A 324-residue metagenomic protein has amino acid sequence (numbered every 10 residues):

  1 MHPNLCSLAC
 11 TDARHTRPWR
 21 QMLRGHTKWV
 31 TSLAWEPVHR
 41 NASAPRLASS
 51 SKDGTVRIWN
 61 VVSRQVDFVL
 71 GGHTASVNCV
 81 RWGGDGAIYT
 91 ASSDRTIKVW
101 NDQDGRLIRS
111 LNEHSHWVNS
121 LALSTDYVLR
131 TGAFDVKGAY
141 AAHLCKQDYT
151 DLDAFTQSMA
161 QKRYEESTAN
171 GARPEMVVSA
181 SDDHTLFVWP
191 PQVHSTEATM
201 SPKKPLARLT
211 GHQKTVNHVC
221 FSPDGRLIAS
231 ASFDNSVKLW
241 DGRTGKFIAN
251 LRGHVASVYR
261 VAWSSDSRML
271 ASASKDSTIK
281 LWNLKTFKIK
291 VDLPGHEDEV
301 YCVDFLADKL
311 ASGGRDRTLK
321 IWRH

Functional and structural regions predicted by a protein language model:
H2-L5, T27, S49-D53, T90-D94 (+5 more regions): Conserved strand-to-loop turn within each blade of WD40 beta-propeller repeats
S7, T27-W29, T55-R57, A87 (+12 more regions): A conserved positional marker within WD40/Gbeta-like beta-propeller blades
L8-R14, L33, V56-W59, V80 (+7 more regions): WD40-repeat beta-propellers
A13-T16, V61-R64, D102-D104, P191-H194 (+3 more regions): Short loop/turn segments that connect beta-strands within beta-propeller blades
W19, W29, S43-R46, V66 (+13 more regions): WD40/WD-repeat beta-propeller blade-loop signature
L23-V30, G71-V77, D104, N112-V118 (+4 more regions): WD40/WD-repeat beta-propeller blade N-cap
A34-A44, T74, V80-G86, Q103-D104 (+8 more regions): Loop/turn segments within WD40 beta-propeller blades
S124, V128-P174, T199: A surface-exposed beta-alpha-beta supersecondary segment
